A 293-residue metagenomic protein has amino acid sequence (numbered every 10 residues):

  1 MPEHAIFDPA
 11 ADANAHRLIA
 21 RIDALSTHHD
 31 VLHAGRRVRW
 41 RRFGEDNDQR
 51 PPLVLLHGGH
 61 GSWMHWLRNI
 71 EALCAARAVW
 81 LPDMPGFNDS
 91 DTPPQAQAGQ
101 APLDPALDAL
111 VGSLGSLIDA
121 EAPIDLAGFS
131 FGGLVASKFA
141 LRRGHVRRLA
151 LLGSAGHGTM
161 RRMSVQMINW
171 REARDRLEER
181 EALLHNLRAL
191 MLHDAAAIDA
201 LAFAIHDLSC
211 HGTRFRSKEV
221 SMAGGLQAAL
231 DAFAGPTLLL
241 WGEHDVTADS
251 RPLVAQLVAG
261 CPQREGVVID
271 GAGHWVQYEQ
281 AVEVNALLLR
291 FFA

Functional and structural regions predicted by a protein language model:
M1-L53, A75-R77, A96-D104, I118-A122 (+3 more regions): Alpha/beta-hydrolase fold catalytic core
R36-T92: Conserved HGGG/HGGXW glycine-rich cap/lid loop of the alpha/beta-hydrolase fold
R41-F43, L67, W80-A127, R142 (+1 more regions): Active-site loop/oxyanion-hole signature of alpha/beta-hydrolase fold enzymes
G128, G132, A136: Gly/Ala-rich beta-loop-alpha elbow adjacent to hydrolase catalytic centers
S137-L141, R147-L177: Flexible "cap/lid" loop of the alpha/beta hydrolase fold
R162, L177-G235: Conserved alpha/beta-hydrolase catalytic His-Asp/Glu region
L240-A272: Conserved loop-alpha-helix segment in the C-terminal half of the alpha/beta-hydrolase fold that carries the catalytic
A272-A281, N285: Catalytic histidine-centered segment of alpha/beta-hydrolase-like enzymes
